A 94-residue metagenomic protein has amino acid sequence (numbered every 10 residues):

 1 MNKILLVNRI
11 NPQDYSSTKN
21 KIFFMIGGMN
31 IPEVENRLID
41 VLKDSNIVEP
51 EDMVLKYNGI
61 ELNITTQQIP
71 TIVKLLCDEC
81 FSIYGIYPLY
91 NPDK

Functional and structural regions predicted by a protein language model:
M1-N8: A compositional/biophysical signature of low hydrophobicity enriched in polar/charged and small residues
N8-P32: Short glycine-/aliphatic-rich beta-strand segments at the starts of folded cytosolic domains
T18-N20, M53-Y57: Short glycine-enriched loop/turn motifs at secondary-structure junctions
F24-V48, I72: Short amphipathic alpha-helix segments
P50-M53, E79-D93: Conserved short beta-strand edge segments in small beta-sheet-based binding/regulatory domains
K56-I64: A generic structural motif
Q67-P70, K94: Short, low-order "capping/linker" segments at domain edges
P70-S82: Extended Gly/Ser/Thr-rich low-complexity repeat segments, especially those forming or decorating extracellular
